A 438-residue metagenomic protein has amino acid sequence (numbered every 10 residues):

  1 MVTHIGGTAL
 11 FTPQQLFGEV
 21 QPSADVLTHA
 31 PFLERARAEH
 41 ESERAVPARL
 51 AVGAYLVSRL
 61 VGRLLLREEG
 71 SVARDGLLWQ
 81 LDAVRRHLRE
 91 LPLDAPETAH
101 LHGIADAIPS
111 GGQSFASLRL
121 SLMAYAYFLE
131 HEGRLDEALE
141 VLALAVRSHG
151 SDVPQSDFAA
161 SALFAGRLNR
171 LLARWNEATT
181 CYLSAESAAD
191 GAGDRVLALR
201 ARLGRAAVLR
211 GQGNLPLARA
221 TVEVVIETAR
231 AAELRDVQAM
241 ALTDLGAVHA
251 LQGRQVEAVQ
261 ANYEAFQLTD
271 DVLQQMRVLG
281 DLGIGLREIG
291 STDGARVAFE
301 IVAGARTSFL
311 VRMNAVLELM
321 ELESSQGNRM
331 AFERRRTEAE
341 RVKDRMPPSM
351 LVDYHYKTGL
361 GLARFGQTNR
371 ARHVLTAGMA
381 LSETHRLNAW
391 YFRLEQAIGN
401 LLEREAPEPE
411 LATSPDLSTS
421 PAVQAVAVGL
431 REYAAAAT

Functional and structural regions predicted by a protein language model:
M1-A165, L171-N176, A192, A377 (+1 more regions): Flexible inter-repeat linkers and adjacent short helices within tandem amphipathic alpha-helical repeat scaffolds
A105-P109, A143-G150, L183-D194, E223-E233 (+4 more regions): Amphipathic alpha-helical segments of tetratricopeptide repeats
L120, A160, R200, M240 (+7 more regions): Residue register of alpha-helical TPR repeats
A124, D157, F164, L197 (+9 more regions): "A position-specific structural signal for the A-helix of alpha-solenoid helical repeats
